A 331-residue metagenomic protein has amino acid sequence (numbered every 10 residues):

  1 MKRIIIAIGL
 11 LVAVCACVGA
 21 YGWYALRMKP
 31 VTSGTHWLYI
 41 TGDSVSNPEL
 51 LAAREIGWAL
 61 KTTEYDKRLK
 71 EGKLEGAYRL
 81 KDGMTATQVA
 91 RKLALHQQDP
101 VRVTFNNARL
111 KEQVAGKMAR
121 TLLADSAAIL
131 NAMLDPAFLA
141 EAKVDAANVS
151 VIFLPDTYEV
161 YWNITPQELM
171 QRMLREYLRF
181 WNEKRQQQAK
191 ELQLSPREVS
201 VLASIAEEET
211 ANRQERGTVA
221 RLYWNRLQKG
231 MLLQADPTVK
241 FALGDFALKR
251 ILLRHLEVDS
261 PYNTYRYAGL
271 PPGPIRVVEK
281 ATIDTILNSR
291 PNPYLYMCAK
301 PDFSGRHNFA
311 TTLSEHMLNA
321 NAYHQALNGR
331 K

Functional and structural regions predicted by a protein language model:
M1-Q234, R276-A281, T285-P293, P301-K331: Conserved catalytic or metal-liganding residues and their short signature motifs at active sites of enzymes
R79, E159-Y161, K240-A242, N263 (+1 more regions): Residues in well-ordered beta-strands of folded domains
V199-V201, S260-T264, M297-A299: Short acidic (Asp/Glu) and glycine-rich catalytic loops that position anionic groups and cofactors
R213-R266: Small-residue-rich helix-loop
R254-S260, T285-Y296: Short glycine/proline-rich, acidic loop/turn segments that cap or connect secondary-structure elements
R266-P274: Histidine-acidic residue clusters that define the catalytic metal-binding segment of zinc metallopeptidase domains
